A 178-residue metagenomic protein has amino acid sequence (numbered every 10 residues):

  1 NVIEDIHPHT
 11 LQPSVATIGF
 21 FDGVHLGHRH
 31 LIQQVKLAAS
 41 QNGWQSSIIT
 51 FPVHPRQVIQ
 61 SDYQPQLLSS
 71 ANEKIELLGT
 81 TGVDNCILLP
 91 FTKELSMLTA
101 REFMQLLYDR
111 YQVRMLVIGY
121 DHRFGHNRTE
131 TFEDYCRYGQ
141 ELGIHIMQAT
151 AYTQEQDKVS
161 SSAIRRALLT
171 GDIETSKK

Functional and structural regions predicted by a protein language model:
N1-K178: Nucleotidyltransferase catalytic core that binds NTPs
